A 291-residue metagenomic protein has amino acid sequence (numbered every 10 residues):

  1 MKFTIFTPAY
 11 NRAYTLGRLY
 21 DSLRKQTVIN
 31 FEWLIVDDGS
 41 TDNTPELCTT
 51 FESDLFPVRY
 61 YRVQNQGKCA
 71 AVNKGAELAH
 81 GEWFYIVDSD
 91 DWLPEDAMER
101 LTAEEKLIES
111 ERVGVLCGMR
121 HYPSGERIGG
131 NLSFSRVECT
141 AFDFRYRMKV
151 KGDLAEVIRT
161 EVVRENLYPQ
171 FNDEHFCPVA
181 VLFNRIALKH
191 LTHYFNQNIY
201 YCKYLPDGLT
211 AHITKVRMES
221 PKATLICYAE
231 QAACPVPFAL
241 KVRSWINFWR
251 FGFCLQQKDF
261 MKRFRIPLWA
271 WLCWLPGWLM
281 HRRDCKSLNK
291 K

Functional and structural regions predicted by a protein language model:
N11-K25: Short, well-formed alpha-helical segments that are part of the catalytic scaffolds of diverse glycosyltransferases
S22, D37-L47, D88: A conserved acidic beta->alpha catalytic loop
N30-G39, R59-V63: Short beta-strand/loop segment that forms part of the nucleotide-sugar
V63-A79: Glycine-rich, basic loop-to-helix element that forms the pyrophosphate-binding segment of sugar-nucleotide handling
F84: Short aromatic/hydrophobic "clamp" motif used to bind/position activated sugar donors
D96-G130: Conserved donor NDP-sugar-binding/catalytic core segment of glycosyltransferases
Y122, E126-A211: Conserved nucleotide-sugar donor-binding catalytic segment
N198-L205, H212-A239: Catalytic core of nucleotide-sugar-dependent glycosyltransferases
